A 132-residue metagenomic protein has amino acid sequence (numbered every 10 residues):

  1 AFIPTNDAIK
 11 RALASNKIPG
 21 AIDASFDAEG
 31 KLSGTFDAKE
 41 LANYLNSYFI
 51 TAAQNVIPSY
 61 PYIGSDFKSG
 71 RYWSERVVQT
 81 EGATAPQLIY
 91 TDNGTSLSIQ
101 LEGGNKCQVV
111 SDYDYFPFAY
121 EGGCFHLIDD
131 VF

Functional and structural regions predicted by a protein language model:
F2-A12, P117-F132: FKBP-type peptidyl-prolyl cis-trans isomerase
D7-A24: Short active-site loop/helix that positions an aromatic residue
S15-N16, I57, F132: Generic alpha-helix signal with a bias toward terminal, lower-confidence helices and secondary-structure junctions
P19-Y115: Aromatic/histidine-rich interaction motifs
